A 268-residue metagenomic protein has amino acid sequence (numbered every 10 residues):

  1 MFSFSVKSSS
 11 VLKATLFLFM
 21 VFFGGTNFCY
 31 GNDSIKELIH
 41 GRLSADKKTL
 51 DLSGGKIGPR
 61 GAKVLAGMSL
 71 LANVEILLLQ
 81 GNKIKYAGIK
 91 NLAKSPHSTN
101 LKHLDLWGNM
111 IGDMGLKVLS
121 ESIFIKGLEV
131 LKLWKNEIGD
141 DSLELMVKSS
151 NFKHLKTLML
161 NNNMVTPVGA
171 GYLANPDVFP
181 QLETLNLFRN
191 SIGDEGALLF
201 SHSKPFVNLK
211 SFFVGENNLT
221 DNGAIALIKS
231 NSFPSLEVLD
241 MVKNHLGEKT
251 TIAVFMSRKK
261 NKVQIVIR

Functional and structural regions predicted by a protein language model:
F2-L16: Bacterial N-terminal signal peptides that target proteins for export
A14-G25: Bacterial N-terminal signal peptides
H40-I89: LRR N-terminal entry segment and analogous cap-like coil->beta motifs
A45, S69-A72, P96-T99, I123-K126 (+4 more regions): Inter-repeat linker/turn residues at the boundaries of leucine-rich repeats
L50-L52, L77-L79, L104-L106, L128-L133 (+5 more regions): Conserved hydrophobic beta-strand positions in leucine-rich repeat
I228-R268: Leucine-rich solenoid repeat scaffolds
